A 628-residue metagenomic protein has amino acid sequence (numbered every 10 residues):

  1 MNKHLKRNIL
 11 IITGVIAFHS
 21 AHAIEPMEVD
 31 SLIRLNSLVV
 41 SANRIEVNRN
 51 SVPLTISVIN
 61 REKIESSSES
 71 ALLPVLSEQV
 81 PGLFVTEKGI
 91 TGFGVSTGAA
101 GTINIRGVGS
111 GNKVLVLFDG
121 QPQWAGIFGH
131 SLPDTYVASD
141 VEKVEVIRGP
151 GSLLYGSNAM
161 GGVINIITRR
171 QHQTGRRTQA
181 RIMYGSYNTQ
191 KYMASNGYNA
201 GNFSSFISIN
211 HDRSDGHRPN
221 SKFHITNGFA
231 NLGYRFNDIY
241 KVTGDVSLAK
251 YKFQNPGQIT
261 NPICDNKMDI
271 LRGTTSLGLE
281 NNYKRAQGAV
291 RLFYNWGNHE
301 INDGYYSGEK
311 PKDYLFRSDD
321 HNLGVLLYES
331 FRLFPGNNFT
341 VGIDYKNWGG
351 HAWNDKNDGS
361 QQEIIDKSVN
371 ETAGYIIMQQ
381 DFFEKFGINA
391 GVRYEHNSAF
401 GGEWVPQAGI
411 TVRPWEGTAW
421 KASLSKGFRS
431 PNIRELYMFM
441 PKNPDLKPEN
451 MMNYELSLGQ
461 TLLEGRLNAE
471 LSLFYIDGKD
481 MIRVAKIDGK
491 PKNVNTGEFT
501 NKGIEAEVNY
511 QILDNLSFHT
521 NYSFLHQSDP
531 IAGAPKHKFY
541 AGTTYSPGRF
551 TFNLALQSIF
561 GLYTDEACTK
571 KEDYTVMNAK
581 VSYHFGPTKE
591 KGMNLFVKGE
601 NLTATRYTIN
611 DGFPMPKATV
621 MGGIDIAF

Functional and structural regions predicted by a protein language model:
I24-E65, L73, G111: Short, acidic, small-residue-rich periplasmic hinge/interaction motif at the N-terminus of Gram-negative outer-membrane
P74-Q121: Extracytoplasmic beta-strand/coil segments of soluble accessory domains associated with Gram-negative outer-membrane
N104, Q121-R148: Short acidic/polar hinge/loop motifs at secondary-structure boundaries that mediate gating or recognition
T135-Q179: A beta-strand signature from Gram-negative outer-membrane beta-barrel systems, especially the internal plug domain
S214-S221, I225, R235, I239-N322: Flexible loop and strand-edge segments within Gram-negative outer membrane beta-barrel domains
I259-N282, S318, K367, R413 (+4 more regions): Outer-membrane beta-barrel signature, preferentially recognizing the C-terminal barrel domain of Gram-negative
D381-K385, Y475-D477, V494-Y563, N594 (+1 more regions): Gram-negative outer-membrane beta-barrel transporters
D477-K479, F518, L562-Y563, S582-F628: C-terminal beta-signal and adjacent terminal beta-strands/loops of Gram-negative outer-membrane beta-barrel proteins
